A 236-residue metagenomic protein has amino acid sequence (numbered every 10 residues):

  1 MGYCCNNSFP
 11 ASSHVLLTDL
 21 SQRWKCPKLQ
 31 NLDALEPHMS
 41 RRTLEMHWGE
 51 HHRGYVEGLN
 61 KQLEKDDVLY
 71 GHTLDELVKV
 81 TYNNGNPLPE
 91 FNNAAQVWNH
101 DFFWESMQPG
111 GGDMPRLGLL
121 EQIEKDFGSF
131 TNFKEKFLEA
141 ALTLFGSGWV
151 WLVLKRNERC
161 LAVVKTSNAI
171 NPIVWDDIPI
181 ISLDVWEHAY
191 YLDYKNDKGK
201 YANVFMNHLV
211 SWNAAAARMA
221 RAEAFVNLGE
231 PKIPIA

Functional and structural regions predicted by a protein language model:
M1-A236: Feature for soluble, non-membrane regions of globular proteins
